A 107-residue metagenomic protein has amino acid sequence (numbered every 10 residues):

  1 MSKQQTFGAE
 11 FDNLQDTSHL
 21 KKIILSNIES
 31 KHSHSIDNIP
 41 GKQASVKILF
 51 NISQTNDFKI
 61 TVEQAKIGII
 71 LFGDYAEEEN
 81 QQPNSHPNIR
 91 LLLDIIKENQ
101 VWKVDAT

Functional and structural regions predicted by a protein language model:
S2-Q5, L14-L20, N51-S53, D74 (+1 more regions): Intrinsically disordered, charged low-complexity linkers and terminal tails that flank or connect structured domains
S2-Q5, Q43, P83, P87: Alpha-helix boundary/N-cap detector
Q4, E29-S33, K47-N51, E79 (+2 more regions): N-terminal, charged low-complexity regulatory/assembly segments
Q4-G8, N38: Terminal low-complexity/charged segments
F7-K31: Short, charge-rich, low-complexity alpha-helical interaction segments
D12-Q15, I60, E78: Contiguous interface-forming segments/domains that mediate binding rather than catalysis
I24-E63: Amphipathic alpha-helical interaction modules
K66-T107: Short, compact, well-ordered microdomains
